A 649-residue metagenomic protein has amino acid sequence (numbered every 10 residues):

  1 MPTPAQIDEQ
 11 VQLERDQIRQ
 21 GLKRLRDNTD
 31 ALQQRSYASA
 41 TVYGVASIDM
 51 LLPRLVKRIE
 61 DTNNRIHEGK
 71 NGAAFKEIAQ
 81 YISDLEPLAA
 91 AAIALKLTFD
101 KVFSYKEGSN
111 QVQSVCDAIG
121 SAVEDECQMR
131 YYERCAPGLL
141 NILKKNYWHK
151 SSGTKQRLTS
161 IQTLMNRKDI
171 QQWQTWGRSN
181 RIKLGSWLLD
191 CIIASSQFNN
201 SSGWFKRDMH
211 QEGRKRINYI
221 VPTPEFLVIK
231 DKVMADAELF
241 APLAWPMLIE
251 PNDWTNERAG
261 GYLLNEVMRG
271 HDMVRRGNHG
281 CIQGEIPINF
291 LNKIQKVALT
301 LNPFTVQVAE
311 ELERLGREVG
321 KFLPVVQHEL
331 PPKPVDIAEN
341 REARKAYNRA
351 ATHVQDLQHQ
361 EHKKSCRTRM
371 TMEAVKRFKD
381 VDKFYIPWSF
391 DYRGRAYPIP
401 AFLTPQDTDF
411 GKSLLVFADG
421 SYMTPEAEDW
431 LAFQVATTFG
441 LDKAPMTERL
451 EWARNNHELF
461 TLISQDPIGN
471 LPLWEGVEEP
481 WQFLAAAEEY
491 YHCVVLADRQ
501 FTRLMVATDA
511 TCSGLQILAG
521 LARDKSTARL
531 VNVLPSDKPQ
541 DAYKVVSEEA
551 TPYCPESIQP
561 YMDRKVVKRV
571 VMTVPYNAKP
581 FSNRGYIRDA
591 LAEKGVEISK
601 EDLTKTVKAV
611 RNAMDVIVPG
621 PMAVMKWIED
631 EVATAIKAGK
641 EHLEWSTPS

Functional and structural regions predicted by a protein language model:
M1-V571, P575-S649: Non-catalytic nucleic-acid-binding interfaces of large nucleic-acid enzymes and RNP effectors
